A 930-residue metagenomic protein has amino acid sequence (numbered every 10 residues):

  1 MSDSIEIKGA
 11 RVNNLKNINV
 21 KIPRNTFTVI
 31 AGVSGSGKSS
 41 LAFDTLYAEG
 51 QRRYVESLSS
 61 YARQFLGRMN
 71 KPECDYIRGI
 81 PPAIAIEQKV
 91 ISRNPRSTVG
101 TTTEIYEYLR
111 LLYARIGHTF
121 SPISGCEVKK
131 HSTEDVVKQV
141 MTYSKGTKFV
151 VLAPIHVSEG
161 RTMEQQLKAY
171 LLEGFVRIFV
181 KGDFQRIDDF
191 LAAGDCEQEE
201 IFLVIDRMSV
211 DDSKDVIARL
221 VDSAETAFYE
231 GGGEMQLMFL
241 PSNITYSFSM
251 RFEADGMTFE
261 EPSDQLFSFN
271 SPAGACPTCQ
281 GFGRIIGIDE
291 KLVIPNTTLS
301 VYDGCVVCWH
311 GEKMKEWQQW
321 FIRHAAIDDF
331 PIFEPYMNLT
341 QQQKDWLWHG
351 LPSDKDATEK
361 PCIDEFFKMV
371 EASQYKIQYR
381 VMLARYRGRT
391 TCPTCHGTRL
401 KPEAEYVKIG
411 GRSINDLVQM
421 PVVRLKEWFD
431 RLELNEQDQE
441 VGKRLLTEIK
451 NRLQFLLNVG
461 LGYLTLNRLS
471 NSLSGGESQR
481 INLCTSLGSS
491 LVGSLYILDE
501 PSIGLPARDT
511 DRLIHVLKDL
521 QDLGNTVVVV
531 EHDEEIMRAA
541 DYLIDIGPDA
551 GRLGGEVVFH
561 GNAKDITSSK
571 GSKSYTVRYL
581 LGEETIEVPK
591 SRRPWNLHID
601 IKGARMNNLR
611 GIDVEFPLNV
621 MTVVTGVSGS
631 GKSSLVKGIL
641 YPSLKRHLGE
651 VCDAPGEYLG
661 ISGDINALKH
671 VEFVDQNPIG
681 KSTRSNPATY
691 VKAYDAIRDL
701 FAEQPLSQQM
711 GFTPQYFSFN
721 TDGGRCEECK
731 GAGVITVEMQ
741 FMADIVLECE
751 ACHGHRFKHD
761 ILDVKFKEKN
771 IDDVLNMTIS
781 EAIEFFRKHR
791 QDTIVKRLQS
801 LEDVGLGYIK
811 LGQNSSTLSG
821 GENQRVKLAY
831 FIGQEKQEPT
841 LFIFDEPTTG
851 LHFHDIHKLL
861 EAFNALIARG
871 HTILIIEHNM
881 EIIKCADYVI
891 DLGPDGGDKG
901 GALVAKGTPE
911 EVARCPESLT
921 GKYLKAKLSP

Functional and structural regions predicted by a protein language model:
M1-P930: Conserved phosphate-binding elements of NTP-dependent enzyme cores
